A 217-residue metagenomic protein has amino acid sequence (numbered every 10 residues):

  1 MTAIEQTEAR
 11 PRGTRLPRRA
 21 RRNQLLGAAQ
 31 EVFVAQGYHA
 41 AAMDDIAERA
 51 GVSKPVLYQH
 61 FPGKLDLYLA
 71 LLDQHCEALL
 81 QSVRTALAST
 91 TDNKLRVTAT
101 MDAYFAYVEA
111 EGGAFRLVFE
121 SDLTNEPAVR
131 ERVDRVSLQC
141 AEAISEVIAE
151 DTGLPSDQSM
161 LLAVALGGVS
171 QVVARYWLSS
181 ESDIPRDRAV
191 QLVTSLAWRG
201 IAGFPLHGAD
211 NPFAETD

Functional and structural regions predicted by a protein language model:
M1-A20, P205-D217: N-terminal intrinsically disordered/low-complexity leader segments
Q24, A28, V32-D66, A70: Helix-turn-helix
H39-A40, L154-D157: Short, charged helix-capping/linker segments at alpha-helix termini
D66-H75, R132: Alpha-helical DNA-contacting segments of helix-turn-helix folds
A70, T85-G113, L162-L166, V190: Hydrophobic alpha-helical connector segments
E77-L80, P127-T152, M160-A165, V172 (+2 more regions): Amphipathic alpha-helical packing segments from all-alpha helical-bundle domains
A99, A106-S145, T152-L154, L178-S179 (+2 more regions): Short secondary-structure transition hinges
A106-A110, A114, E146, A163 (+2 more regions): Amphipathic C-terminal alpha-helical segment
